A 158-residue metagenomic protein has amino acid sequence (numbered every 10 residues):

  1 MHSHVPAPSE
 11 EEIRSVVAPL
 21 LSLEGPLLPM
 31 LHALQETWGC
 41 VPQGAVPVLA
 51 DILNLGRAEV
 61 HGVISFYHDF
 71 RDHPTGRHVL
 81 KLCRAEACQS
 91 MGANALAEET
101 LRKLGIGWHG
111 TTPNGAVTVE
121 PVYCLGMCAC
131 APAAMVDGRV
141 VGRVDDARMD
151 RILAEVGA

Functional and structural regions predicted by a protein language model:
M1-A158: Signature of N-terminal electron-transfer/Fe-S-associated modules in redox systems
